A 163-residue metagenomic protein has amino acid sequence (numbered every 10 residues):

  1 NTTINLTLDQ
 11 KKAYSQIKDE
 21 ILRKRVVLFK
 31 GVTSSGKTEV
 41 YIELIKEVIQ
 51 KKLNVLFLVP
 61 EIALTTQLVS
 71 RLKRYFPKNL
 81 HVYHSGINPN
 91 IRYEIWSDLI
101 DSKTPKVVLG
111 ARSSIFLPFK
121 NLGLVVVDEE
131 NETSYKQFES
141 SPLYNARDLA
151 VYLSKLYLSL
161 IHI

Functional and structural regions predicted by a protein language model:
I4-R23: N-terminal pre-P-loop "Q-motif" helix
K24-V40: Walker A/P-loop
T38-K51: Walker A/P-loop NTP-binding motif
L53-S70: Conserved Walker A/P-loop ATP-binding site and its immediately adjacent core in helicase/helicase-like ATPase domains
Q67-N88: Conserved helix-turn-beta segment of the N-terminal RecA-like "Helicase ATP-binding" lobe in SF1/SF2 helicases
G86-V108: Conserved motor-coupling elements within RecA-like helicase/translocase cores
I115-Y152: SF2 helicase catalytic motif II
I161-I163: Conserved small/polar residues in nucleotide/adenosyl-binding loops
